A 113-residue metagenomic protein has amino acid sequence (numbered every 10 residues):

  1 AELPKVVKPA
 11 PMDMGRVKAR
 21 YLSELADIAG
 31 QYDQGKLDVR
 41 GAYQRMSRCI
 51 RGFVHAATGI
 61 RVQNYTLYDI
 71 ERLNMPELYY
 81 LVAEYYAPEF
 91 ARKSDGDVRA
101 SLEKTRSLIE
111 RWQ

Functional and structural regions predicted by a protein language model:
A1-Y32, Q113: Hydrophobic, helix-length membrane anchors
G30-Q113: Membrane-proximal, non-transmembrane interaction modules that couple membrane proteins to downstream assemblies
